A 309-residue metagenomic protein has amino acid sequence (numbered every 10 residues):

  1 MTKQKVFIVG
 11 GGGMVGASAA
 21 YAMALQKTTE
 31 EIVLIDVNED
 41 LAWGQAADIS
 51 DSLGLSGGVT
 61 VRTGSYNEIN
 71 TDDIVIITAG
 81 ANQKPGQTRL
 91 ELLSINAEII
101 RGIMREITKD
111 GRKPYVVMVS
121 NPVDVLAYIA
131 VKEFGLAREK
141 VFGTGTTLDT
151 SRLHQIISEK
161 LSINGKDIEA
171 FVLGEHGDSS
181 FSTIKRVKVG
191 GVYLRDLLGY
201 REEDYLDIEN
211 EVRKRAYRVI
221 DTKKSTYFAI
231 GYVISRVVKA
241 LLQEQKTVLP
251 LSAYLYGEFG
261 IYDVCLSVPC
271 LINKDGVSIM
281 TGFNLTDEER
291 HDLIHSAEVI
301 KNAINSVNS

Functional and structural regions predicted by a protein language model:
T2-V6: Extreme N-terminal starter segment of soluble prokaryotic enzymes
I8-V9, L34: Hydrophobic Val/Ile/Leu positions in short beta-strands of Rossmann-like dinucleotide-binding domains
G12: Conserved glycine-rich cofactor-binding loop
G16-A17: N-terminal Rossmann-fold NAD(P) dinucleotide-binding loop
E31, I35-D72, Q87, K301-S306: Conserved N-terminal Rossmann-fold NAD(P) cofactor-binding segment
G54-P114: Rossmann-like NAD(P)-binding element
R89-H154: Rossmann-like NAD(P)(H) cofactor-binding subdomain of soluble oxidoreductases
F134-K140, D149-S309: C-terminal substrate-binding/catalytic lobe of Rossmann-fold NAD(P)-dependent dehydrogenases
